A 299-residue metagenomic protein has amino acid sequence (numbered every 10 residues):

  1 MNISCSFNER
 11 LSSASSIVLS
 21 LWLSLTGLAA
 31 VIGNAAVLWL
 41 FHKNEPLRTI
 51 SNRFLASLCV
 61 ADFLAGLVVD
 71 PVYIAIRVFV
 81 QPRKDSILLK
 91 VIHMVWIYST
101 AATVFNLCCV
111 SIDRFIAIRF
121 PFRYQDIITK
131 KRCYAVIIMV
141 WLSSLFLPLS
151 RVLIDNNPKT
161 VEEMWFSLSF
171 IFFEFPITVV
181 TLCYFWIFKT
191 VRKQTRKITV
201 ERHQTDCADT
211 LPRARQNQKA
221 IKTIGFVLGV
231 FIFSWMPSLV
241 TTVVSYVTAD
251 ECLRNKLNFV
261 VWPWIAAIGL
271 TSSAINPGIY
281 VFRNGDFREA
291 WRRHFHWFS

Functional and structural regions predicted by a protein language model:
M1-A36: Extracellular N-terminal segment of 7TM GPCRs
N8-S16, N44-R48, Q81-R83, Q125-T129 (+3 more regions): Helix-boundary and loop/linker segments of multi-pass membrane transporters
S12-S24, I50-V110, A117-Q125, E162-F166 (+1 more regions): Extracellular TM2-ECL1-early TM3 structural module of rhodopsin-like
L38-F41, D70-R77, Q81, P148-K159 (+6 more regions): Transmembrane helix-loop junctions and nearby membrane-interface residues
V60-A61, K189-S238: Intracellular effector-coupling site of seven-transmembrane GPCRs, centered on the ICL3-to-TM6 transition
L67, P71, F146-L149, K222-V244 (+1 more regions): Hydrophobic alpha-helical segments of membrane proteins
A75-V78, V95, S99-C109, I116-V161 (+1 more regions): Fourth transmembrane helix
V179-C183, V230-V243, V260-S299: Seventh transmembrane helix
